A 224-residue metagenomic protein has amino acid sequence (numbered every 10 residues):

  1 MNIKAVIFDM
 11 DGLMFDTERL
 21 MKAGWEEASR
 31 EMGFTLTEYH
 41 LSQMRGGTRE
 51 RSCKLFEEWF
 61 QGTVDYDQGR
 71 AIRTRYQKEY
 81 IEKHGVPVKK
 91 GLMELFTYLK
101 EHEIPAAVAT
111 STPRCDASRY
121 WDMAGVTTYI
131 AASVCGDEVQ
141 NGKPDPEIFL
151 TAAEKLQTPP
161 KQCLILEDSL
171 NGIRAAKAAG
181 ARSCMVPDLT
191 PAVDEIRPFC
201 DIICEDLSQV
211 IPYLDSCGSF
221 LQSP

Functional and structural regions predicted by a protein language model:
M1-K4, T97-K100, P113-P224: Asp-based, Mg2+/Mn2+-dependent phosphohydrolase catalytic module
M1-S42: Active-site neighborhood of HAD-like aspartate-dependent phosphohydrolases
K22, E26, R49-K54, T74 (+2 more regions): An amphipathic alpha-helix signature
E27-M32, E94-I104: A short, Lys/Arg-enriched amphipathic alpha-helix followed by its capping loop at the start of a domain
A28-S29, T48-T63, Y120, A152-A153: Helix-loop "lid/cap" segments that line or gate small-molecule binding pockets
F56-E94, H102-I104: Metal-dependent phosphoesterase signature
E82-P87, S111, G180-S183: Short, flexible loop segments at the rims of nucleotide/cofactor-binding pockets, characterized by
